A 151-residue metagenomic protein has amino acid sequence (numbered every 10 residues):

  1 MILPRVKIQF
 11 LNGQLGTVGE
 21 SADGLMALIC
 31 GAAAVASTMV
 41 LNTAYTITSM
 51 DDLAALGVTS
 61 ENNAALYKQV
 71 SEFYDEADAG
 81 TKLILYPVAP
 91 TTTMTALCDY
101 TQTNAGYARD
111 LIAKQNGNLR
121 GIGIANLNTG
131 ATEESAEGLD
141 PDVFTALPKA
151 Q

Functional and structural regions predicted by a protein language model:
M1-Q151: Surface-exposed assembly/interface segments
